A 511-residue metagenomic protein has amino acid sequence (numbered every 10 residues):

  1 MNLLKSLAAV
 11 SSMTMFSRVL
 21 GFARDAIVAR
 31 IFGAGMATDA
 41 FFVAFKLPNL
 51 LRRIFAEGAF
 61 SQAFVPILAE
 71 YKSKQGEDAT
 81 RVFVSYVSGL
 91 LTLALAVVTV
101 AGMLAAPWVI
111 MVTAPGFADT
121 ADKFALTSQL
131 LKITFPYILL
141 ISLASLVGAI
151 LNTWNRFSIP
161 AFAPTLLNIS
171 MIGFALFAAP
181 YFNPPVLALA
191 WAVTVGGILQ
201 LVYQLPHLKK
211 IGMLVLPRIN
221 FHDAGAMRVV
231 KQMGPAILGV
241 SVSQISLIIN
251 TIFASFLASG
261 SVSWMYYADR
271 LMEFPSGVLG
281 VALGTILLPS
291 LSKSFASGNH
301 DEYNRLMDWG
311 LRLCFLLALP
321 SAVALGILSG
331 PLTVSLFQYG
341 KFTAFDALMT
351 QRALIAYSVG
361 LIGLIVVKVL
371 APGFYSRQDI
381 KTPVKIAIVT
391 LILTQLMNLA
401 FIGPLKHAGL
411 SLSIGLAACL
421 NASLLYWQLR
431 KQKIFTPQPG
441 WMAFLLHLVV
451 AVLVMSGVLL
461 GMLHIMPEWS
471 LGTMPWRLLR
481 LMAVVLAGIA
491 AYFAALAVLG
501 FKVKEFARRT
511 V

Functional and structural regions predicted by a protein language model:
M1-V511: Membrane-embedded alpha-helical bundles of multi-pass transporters/translocases, especially carrier/permease families
